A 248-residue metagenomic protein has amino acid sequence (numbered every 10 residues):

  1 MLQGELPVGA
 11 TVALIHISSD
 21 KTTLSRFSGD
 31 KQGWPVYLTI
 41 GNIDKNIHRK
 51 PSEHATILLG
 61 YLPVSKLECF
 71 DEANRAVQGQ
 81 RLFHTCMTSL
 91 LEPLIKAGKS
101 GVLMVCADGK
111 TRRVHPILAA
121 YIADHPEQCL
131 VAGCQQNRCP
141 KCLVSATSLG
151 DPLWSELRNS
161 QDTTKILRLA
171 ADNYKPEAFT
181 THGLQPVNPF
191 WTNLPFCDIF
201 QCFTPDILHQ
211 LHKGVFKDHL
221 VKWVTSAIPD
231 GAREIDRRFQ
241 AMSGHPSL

Functional and structural regions predicted by a protein language model:
M1-I17, K31, P63, L67-M87 (+1 more regions): Charged (Asp/Glu and Lys/Arg) segments that form or flank catalytic channels of large polymer- and nucleotide-handling
S18-K66: Acidic, metal-ligating active-site segments
